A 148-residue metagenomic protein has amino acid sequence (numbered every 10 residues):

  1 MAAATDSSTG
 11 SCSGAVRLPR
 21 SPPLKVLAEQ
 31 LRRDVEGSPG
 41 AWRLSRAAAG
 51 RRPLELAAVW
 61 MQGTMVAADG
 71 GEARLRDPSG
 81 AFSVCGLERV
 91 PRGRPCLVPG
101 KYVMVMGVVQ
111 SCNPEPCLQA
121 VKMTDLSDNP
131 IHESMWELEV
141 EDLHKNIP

Functional and structural regions predicted by a protein language model:
M1-P148: OB-fold and OB-like single-stranded nucleic-acid-recognition modules and their adjacent interaction interfaces
